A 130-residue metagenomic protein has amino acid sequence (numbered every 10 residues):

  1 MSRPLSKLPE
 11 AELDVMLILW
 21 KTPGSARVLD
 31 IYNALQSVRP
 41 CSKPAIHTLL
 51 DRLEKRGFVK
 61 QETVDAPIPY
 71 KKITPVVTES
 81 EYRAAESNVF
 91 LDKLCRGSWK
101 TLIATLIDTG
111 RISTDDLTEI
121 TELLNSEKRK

Functional and structural regions predicted by a protein language model:
M1-L17, T22, T78, R96 (+1 more regions): Short alpha-helical segments that sit at the start of domains
L8-A11, V64-A85: Short, cationic-aromatic polyanion-contact patches
S25-A34: Short acidic, hydrophobic short linear motifs in intrinsically disordered regions
N33-S42: Short helix-coil junctions and helix-kink-helix linkers
H47-D51: Short, hydrophobic-biased segments on the C-terminal half of alpha helices that form "recognition helices"
G57: Glycine-centered, phosphate/nucleic-acid-interacting loop/turn motifs that mediate DNA/RNA or nucleotide
Q61: Short beta-strand "wing" residues that participate in macromolecule-binding interfaces
Y82-R129: Amphipathic alpha-helical dimerization/coiled-coil segments that flank or bridge DNA-binding/regulatory modules
